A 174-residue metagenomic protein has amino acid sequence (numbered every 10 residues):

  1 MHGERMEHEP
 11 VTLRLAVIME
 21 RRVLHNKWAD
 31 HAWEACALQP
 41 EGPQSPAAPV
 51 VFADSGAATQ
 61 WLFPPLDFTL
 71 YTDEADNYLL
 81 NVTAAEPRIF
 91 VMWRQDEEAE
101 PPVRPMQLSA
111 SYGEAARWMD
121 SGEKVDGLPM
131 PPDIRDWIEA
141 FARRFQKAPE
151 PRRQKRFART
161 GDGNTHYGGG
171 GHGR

Functional and structural regions predicted by a protein language model:
M1-M130, K147-R174: Terminal targeting/leader modules
I134-Q146: Amphipathic alpha-helical interface segments used for dimerization/assembly
